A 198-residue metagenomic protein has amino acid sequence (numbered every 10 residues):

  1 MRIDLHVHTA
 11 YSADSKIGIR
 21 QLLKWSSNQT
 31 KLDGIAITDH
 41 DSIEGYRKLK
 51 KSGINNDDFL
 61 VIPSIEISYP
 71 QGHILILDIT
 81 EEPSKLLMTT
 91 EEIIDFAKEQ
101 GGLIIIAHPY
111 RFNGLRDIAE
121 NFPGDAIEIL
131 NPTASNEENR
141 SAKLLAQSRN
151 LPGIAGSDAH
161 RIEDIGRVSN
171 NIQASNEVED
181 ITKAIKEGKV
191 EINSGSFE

Functional and structural regions predicted by a protein language model:
M1-N28, L32, E44-K48, S52 (+5 more regions): Charged catalytic cores and adjacent phosphate/nucleic-acid-binding surfaces used for phosphate/nucleic-acid chemistry
I35-A36: A short beta-strand/loop micro-motif in the catalytic core of glycosyltransferases that engages the nucleotide-sugar
E81-A97: Structured beta-strand-rich core segments of catalytic domains in phosphoester-bond hydrolases
A97-I106: Short beta-strand/loop segments at the ligand-binding rim of alpha/beta enzyme cores
